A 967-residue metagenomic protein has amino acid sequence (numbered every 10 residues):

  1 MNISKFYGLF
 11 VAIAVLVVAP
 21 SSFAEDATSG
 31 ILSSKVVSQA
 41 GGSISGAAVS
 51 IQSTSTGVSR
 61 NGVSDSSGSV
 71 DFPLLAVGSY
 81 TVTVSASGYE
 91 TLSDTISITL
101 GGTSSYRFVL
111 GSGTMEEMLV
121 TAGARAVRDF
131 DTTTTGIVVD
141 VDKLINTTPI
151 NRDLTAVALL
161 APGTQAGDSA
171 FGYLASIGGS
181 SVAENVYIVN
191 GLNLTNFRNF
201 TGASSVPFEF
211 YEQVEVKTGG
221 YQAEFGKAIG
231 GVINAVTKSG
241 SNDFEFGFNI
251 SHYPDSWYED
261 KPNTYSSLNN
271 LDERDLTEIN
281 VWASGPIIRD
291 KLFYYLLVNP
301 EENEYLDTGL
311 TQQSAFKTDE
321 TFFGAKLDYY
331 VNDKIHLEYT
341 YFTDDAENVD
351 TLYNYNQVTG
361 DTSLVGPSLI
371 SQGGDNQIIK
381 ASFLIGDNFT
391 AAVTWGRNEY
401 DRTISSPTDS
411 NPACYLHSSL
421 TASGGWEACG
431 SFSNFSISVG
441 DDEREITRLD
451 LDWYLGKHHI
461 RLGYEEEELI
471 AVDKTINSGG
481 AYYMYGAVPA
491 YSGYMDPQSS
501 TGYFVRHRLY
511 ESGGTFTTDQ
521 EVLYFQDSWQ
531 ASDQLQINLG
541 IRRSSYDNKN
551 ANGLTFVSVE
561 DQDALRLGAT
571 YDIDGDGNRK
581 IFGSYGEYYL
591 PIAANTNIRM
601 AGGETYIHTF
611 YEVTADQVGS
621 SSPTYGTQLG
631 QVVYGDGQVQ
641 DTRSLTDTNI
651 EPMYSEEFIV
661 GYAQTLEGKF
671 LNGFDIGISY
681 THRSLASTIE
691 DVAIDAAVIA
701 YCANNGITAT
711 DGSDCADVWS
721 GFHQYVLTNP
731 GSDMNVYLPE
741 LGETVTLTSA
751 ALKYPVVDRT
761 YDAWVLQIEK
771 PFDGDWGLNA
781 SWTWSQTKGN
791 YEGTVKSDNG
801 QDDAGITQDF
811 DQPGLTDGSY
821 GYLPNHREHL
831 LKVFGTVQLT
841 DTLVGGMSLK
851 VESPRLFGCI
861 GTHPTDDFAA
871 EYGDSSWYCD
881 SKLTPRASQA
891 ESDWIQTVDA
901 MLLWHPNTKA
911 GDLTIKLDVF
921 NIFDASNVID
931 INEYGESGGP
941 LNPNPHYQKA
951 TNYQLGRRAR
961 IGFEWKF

Functional and structural regions predicted by a protein language model:
F23-L119, G123-A126: Periplasm-facing N-terminal accessory domains of Gram-negative outer-membrane beta-barrel systems
V63, L75, S687, D691-A693 (+4 more regions): C-terminal beta-signal and adjacent terminal beta-strands/loops of Gram-negative outer-membrane beta-barrel proteins
D65, G88-E90, D94-R107, E117-S239 (+2 more regions): Periplasmic N-terminal accessory/gating domains of Gram-negative outer-membrane beta-barrel systems
L271-N348, S368-R397, L565: Transmembrane beta-barrel wall of Gram-negative outer-membrane proteins
K291-Y294, K334-L337, N388-A391, K457-I460 (+8 more regions): Repeated loop/turn-to-beta-strand initiation elements of outer-membrane beta-barrel proteins
D319, H336-Y524, V718-L727, T748-A750 (+1 more regions): Replace "related TpsB outer-membrane translocases also match" with "some related outer-membrane beta-barrels such as
S532, Q536, Y546, D675-C859 (+1 more regions): Gram-negative outer-membrane beta-barrel transporters
A551, V557-A564, A569-L752, V757 (+3 more regions): Solvent-exposed loop/turn elements at secondary-structure boundaries
